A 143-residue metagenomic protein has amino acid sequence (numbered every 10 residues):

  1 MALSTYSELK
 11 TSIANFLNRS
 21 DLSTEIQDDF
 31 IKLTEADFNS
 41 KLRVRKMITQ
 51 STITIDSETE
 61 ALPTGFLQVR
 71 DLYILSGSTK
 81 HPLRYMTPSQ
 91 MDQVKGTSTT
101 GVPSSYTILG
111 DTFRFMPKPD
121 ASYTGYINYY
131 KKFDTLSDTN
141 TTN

Functional and structural regions predicted by a protein language model:
M1-N143: Glycine-enriched, solvent-exposed interface loops adjoining structured elements
